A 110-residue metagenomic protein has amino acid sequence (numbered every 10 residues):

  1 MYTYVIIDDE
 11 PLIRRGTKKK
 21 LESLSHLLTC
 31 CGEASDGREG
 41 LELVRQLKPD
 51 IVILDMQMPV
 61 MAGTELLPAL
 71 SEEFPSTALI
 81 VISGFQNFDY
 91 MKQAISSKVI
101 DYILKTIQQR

Functional and structural regions predicted by a protein language model:
Y2-I13, T17-K18, V52: Conserved acidic segment of CheY-like receiver
E10, E33, E65: Acidic-residue sensor for enzyme active/binding pockets
K20-L24, L43: Alpha-helical interaction/dimerization surfaces of two-component signaling modules
S25-C30: A generic structural motif
C31-R38: Conserved Asp/Asn-Gly motif in the active-site loop of CheY-like receiver
L41-R110: CheY-like receiver
